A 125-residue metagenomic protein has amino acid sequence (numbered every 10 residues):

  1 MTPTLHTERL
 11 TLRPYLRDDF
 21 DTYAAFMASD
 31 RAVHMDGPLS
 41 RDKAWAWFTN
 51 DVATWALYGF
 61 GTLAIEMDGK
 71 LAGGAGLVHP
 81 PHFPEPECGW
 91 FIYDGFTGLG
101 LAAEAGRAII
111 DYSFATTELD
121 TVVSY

Functional and structural regions predicted by a protein language model:
M1-M35, W45, T49, A53 (+1 more regions): Acyl-donor (CoA/ACP) binding surface of acyl/acetyltransferases
S40-A44: Short amphipathic alpha-helix in the helical subdomain of ABC transporter nucleotide-binding domains
Y58-G59: Short, small/polar residue-rich loop motifs at catalytic or cofactor-binding pockets
